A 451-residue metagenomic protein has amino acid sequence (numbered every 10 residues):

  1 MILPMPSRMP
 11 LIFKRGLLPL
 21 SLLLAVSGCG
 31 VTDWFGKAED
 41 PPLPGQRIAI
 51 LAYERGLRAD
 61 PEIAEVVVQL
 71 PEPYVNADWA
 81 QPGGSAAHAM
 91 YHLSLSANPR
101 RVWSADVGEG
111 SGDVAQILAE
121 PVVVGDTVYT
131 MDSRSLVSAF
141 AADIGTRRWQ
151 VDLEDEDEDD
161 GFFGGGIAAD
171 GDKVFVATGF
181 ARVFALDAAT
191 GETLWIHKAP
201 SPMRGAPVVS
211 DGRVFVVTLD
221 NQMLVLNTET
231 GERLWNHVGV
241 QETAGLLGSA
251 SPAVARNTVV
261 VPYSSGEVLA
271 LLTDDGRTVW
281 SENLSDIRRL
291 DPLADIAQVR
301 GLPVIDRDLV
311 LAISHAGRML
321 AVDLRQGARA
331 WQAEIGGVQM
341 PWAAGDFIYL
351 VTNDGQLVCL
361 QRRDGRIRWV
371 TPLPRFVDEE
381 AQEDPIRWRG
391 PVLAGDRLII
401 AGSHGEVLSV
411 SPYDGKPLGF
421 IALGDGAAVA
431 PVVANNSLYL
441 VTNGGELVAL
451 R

Functional and structural regions predicted by a protein language model:
A25-G28: C-terminal motif of bacterial Sec signal peptides marking the signal peptidase cleavage site
G30-D33: Bacterial signal peptide processing site
D40-A59, E65-V102, T278: Blade/loop signatures of beta-propeller domains
V102-V122, Q150-A168, W195-S210, R233-A255 (+4 more regions): Extracytoplasmic beta-rich repeat domains
D132, F162, G171, T178-G179 (+7 more regions): Structural signature of WD-repeat beta-propellers
S138, F184, L224, L269 (+4 more regions): WD40 beta-propeller blade core
A141-I144, D187-G191, N227-G231, T273-G276 (+3 more regions): Short loop/turn segments that connect beta-strands within beta-propeller blades
